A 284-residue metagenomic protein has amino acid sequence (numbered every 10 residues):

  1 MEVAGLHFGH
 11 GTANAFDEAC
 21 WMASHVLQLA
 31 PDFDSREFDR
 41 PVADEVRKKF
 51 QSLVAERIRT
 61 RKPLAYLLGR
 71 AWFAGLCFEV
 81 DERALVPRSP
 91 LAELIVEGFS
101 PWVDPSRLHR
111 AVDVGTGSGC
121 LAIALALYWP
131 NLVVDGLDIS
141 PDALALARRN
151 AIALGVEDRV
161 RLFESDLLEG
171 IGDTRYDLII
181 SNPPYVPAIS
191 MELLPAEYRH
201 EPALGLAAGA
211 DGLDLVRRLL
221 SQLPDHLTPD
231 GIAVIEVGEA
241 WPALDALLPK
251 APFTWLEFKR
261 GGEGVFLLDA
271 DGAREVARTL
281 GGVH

Functional and structural regions predicted by a protein language model:
M1-A65: N-terminal accessory segments
A4-F8, G98-S106, G155, L227: Alpha-helix termini
A15, A84, G212: Short, conserved glycine- and acidic-residue-centered signature motifs in active-site or ligand-binding loops
A19, F50-Q51, S118, A122 (+3 more regions): A general structural signal for well-ordered alpha-helical segments in protein cores
Q28, A84-L85, Y185: Active-site/binding-pocket entry motifs
R36-F38, V42-D44, K48-N131, I139-L146: SAM-dependent Rossmann-like transferase core, predominantly class I methyltransferases with a strong bias toward
V96, N131-V133, L137-H284: S-adenosylmethionine
